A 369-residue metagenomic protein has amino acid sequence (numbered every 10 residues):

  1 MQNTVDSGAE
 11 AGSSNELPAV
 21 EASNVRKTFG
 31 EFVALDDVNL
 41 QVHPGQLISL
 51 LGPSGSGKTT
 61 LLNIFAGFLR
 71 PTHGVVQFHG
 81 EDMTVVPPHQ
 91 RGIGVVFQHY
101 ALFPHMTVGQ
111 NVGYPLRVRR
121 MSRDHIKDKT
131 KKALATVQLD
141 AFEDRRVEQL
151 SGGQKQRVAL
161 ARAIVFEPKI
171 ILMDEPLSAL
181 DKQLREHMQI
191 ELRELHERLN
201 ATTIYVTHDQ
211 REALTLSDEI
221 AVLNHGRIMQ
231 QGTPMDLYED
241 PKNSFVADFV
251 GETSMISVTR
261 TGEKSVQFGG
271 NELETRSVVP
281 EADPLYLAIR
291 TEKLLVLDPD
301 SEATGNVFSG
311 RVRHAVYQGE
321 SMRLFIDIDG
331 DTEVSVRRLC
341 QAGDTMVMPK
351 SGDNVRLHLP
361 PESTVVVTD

Functional and structural regions predicted by a protein language model:
L47, P88-G94, Q98-F245: ABC ATPase nucleotide-binding domains
L51-P53: The feature captures the beta-strand-to-loop junction immediately N-terminal to the Walker
T59-L62, V158: ABC ATPase nucleotide-binding domain helices that frame the ATP-binding cleft
A66: Helix-to-loop junction immediately C-terminal to a conserved catalytic motif
G74-D82: Conserved ABC transporter NBD signature motif
T253, E263-D369: Non-catalytic connector elements of ABC transporters
